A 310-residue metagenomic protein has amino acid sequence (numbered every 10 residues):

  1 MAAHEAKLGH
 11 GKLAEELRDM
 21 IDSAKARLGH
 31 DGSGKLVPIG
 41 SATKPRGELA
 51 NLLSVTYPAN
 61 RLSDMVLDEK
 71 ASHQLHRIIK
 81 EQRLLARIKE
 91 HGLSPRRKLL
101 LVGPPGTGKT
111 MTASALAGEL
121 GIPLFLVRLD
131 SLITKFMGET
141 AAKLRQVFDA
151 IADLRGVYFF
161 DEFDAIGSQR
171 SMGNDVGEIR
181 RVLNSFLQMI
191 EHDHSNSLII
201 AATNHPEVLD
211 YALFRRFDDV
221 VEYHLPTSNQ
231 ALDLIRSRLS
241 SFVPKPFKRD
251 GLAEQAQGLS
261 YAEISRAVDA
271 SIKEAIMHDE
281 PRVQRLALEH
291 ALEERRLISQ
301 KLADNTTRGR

Functional and structural regions predicted by a protein language model:
A2-K7, K12-N60, D64, S228-R310: C-terminal alpha-helical "lid" subdomain
K70-Q74, K80-F247: Walker A/P-loop NTP-binding motif of AAA+ ATPase domains
